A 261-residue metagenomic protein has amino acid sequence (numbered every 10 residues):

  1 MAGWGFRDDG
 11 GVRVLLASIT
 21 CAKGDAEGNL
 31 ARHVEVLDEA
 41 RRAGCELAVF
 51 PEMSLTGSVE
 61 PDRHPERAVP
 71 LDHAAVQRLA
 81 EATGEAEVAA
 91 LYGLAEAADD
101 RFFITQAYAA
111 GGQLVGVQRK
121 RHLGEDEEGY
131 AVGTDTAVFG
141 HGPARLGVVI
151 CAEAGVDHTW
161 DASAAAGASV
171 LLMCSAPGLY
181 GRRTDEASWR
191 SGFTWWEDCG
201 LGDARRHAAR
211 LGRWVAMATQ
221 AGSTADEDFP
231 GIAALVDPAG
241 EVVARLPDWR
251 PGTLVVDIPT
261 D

Functional and structural regions predicted by a protein language model:
M1-L47: N-terminal glycine-/serine-/threonine-rich phosphate-binding loop
G11-K23, T105, V117-R119, V138 (+2 more regions): Active-site-proximal beta-strand elements of phosphoester/diester hydrolases
N29, A40-R67, A90-L91, E153 (+2 more regions): Active-site beta-strand/loop signature of hydrolases that rely on acidic residues for catalysis
L71-A89, G155-P251: CN hydrolase (nitrilase-like) catalytic-core segments centered on the catalytic cysteine and neighboring Lys/Glu
Y92-L94, I104-Y108, A137, A233-L235 (+1 more regions): Short beta-strand scaffold segments in enzyme catalytic cores
Q106-V115, V236-V243: Short, glycine-anchored, charge-dense loop/turn motifs used at functional sites
K120-G133, W249-D261: A short, polar/charged loop-to-alpha-helix boundary motif
G124-A137, A152-H158: Active-site glycine-rich loop that binds ribose-phosphate moieties when present
